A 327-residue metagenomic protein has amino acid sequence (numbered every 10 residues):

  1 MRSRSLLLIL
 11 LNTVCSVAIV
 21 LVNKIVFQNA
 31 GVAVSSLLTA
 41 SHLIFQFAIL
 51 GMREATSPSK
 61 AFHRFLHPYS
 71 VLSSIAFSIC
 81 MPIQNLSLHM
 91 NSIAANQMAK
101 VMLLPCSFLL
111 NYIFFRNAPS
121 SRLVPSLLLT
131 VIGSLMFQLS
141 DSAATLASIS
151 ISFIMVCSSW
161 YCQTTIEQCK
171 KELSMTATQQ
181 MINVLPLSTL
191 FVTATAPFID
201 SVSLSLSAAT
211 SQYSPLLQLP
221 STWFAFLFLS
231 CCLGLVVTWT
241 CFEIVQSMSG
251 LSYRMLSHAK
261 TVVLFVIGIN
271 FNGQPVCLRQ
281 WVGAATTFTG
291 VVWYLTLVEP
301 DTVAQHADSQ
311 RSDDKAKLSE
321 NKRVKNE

Functional and structural regions predicted by a protein language model:
M1-E327: Polytopic endomembrane small-metabolite transporters, centered on the Drug/Metabolite Transporter
